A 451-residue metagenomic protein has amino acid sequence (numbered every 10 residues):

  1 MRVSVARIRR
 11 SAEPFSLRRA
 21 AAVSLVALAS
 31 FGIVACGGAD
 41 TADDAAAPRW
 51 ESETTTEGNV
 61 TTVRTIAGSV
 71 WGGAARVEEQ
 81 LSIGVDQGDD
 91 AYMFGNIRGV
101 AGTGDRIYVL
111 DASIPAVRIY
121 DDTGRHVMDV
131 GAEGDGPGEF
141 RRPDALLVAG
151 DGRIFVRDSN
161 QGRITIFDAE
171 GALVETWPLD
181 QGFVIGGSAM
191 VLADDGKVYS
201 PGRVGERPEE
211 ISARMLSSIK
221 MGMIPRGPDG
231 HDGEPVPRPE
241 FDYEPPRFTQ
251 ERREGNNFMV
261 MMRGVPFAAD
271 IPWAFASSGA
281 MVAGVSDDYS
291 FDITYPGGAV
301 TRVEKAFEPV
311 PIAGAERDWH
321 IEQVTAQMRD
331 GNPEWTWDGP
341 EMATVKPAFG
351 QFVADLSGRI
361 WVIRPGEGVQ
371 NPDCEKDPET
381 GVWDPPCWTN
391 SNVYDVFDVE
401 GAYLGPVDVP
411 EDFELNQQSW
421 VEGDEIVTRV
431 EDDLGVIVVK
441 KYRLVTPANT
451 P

Functional and structural regions predicted by a protein language model:
M1-R18: N-terminal secretory signal peptides that target proteins for export/translocation
A22-I33: Bacterial N-terminal signal peptides
C36-P451: Eukaryotic scaffold repeat domains enriched in small/polar residues
